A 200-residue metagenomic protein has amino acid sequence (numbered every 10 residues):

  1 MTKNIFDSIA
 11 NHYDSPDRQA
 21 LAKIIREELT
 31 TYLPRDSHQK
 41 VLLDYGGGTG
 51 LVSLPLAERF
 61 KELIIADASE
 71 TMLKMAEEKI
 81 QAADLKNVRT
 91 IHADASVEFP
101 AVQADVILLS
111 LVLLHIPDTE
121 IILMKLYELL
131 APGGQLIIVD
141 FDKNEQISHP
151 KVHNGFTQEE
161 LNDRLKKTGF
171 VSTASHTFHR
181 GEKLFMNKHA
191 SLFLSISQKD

Functional and structural regions predicted by a protein language model:
M1-D36, M75: Conserved class I S-adenosyl-L-methionine
L43-V97: Class I SAM-dependent methyltransferase SAM/SAH-binding core
L108: A conserved beta-strand element that flanks and buttresses the S-adenosyl-L-methionine
L111-V112: Short catalytic micro-motifs in class I SAM-dependent methyltransferases
I121-P132: A short glycine-rich, Lys/Arg-flanked "PGG" loop and its adjoining helix->strand segment in the class I
I137-N162: Conserved class I S-adenosyl-L-methionine
V171-G181: Conserved S-adenosyl-L-methionine
G181-D200: Core SAM-dependent methyltransferase catalytic element
